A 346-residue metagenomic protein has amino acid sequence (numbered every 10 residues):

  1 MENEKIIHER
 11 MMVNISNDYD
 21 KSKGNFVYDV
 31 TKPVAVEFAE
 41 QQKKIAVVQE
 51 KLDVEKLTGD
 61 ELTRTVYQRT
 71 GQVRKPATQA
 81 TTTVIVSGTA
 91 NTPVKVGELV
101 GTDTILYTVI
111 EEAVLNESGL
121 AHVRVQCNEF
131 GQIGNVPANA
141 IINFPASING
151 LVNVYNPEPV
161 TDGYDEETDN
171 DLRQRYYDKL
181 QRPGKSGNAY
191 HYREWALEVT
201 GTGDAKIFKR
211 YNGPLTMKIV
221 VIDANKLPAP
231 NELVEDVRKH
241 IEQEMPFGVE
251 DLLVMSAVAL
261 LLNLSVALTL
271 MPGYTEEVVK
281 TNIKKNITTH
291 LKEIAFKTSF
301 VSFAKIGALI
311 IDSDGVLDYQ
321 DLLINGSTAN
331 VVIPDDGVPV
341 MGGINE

Functional and structural regions predicted by a protein language model:
M1-S186, R193, T275-E346: N-terminal polar alpha-helical/low-complexity "assembly arms" that mediate subunit docking, oligomerization
N3, T108-I110, Q181-S299: Carbohydrate-recognition loop of C-type lectin domains
